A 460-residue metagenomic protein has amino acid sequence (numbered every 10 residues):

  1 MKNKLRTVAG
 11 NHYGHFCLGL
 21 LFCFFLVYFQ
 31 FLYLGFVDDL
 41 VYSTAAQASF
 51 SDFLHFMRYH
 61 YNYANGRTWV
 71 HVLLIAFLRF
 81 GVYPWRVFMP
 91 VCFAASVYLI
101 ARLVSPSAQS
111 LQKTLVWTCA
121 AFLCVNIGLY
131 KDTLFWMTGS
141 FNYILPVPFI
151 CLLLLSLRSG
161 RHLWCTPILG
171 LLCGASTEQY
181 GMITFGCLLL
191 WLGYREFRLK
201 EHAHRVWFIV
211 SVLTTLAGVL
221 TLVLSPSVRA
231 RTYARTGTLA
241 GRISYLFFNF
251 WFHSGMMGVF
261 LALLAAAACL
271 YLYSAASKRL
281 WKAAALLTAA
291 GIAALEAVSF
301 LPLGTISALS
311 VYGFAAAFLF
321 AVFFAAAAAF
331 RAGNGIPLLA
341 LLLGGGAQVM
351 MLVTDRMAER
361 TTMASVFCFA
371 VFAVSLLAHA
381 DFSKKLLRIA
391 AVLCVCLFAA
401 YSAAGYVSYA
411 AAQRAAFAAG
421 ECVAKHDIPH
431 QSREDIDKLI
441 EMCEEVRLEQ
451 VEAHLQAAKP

Functional and structural regions predicted by a protein language model:
R6-W69, L78-S96, V104-K113, F208 (+1 more regions): Intrinsically disordered, polar/acidic, low-complexity terminal segments
H12-L26, L115-A121, P167-G170, V210-G218 (+2 more regions): Alpha-helical transmembrane segments
Y28-V87, M137, E178-F324, L352-M363 (+2 more regions): Transmembrane catalytic cores of multi-pass membrane glycosyltransferases and polysaccharide-assembly enzymes
R67, T114-R158, T177, T305-F323 (+1 more regions): Membrane-interface micro-motifs in multi-pass membrane enzymes
F93-V104, P146-R158, F185-G193, L263-C269 (+3 more regions): Transmembrane alpha-helical segments
L99-V116, M137, S159-G160, A275 (+1 more regions): Transmembrane alpha-helical segments of multipass membrane enzymes and assembly factors that act on membrane-embedded
R158-L172, H202-I209, K385-I389: Short hydrophobic alpha-helices at membrane interfaces in multi-pass membrane enzymes
L280-A293, F330-G345, H379-A403: Signature aromatic-anchored transmembrane alpha helix within multi-pass, membrane-resident enzymes that catalyze glycan
